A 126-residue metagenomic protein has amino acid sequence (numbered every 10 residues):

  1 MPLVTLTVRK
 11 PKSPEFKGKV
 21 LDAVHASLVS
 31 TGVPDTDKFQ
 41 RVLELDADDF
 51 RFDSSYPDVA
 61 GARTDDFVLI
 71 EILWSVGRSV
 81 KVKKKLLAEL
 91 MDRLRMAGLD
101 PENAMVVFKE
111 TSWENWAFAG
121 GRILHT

Functional and structural regions predicted by a protein language model:
M1-T126: Interaction-mediating elements
